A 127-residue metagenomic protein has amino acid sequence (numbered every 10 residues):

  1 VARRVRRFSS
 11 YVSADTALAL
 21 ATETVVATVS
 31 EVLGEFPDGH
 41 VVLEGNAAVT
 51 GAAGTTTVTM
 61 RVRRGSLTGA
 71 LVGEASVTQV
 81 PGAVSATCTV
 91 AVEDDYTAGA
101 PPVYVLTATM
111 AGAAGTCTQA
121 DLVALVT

Functional and structural regions predicted by a protein language model:
V1-T127: Extracellular jelly-roll beta-sandwich "head" domains, especially the C-terminal globular C1q domain
